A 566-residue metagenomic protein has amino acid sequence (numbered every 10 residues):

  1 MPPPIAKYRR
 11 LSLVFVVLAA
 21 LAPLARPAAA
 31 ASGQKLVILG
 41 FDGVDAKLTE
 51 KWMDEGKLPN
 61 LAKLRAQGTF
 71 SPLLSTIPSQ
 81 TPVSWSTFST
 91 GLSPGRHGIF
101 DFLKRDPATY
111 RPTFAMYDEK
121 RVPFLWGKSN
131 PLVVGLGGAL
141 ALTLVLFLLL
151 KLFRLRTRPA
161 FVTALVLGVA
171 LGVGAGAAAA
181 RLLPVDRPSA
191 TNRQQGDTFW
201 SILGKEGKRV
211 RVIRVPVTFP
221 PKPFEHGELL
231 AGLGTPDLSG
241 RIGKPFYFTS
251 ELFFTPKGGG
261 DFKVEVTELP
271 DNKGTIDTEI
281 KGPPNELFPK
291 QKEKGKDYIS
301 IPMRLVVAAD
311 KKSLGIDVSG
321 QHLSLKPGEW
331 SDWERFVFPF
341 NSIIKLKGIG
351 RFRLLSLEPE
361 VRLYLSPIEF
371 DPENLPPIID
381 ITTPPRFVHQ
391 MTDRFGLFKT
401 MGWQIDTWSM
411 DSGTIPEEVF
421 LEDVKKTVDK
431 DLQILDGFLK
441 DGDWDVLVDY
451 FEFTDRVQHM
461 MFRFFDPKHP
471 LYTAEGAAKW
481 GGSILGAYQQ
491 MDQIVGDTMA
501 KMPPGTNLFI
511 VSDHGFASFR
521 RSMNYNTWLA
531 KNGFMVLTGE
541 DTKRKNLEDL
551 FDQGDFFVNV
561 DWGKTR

Functional and structural regions predicted by a protein language model:
P2-V14: Bacterial N-terminal signal peptides that target proteins for export
S12-P23, G168-A170: Bacterial N-terminal signal peptides
A28-F70, V185, S189-T191, K205 (+2 more regions): Active-site-proximal N-terminal segment of extracellular/periplasmic enzymes that hydrolyze or transfer
A31, K47-T49, L421-G442, V446-L447 (+2 more regions): A long, amphipathic alpha-helix that forms part of the scaffold/cap immediately adjacent to metal-dependent active
T49-I99, L103, R211: Short, structured active-site-proximal loop/turn typified by the sulfatase FGly-forming signature C/S-X-P-X-R
F70-L92, I213-P223, Y450-T454, S512-S518: Short, solvent-exposed turn/loop segments enriched in Gly/Ser/Thr/Pro and often Arg
L92-A474, Q553-R566: His/Asp/Glu-rich, glycine-adjacent segments that coordinate divalent cations and/or stabilize oxyanion chemistry on
S512-R566: Histidine-centered active-site microenvironments of extracellular/periplasmic hydrolases and transferases
